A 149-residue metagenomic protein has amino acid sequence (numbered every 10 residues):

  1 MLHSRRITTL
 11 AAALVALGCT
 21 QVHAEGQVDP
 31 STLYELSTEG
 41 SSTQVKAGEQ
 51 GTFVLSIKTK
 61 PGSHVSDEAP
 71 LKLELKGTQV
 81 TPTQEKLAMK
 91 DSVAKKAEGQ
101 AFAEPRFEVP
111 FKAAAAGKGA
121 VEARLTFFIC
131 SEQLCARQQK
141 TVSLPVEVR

Functional and structural regions predicted by a protein language model:
M1-L10: Bacterial N-terminal signal peptides that target proteins for export
T9-G18: Bacterial N-terminal signal peptides
T20-A24: Sec/Tat signal peptide C-region and signal peptidase I cleavage site
E25-R149: Extracellular/lumen-exposed scaffold segments
